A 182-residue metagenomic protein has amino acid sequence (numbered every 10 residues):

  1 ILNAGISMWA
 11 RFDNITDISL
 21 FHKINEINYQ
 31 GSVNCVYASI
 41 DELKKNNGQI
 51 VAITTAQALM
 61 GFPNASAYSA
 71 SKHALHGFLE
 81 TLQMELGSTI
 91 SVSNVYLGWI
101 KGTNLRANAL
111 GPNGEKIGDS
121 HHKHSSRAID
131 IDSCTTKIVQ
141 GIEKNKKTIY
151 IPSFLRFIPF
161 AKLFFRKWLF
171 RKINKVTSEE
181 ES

Functional and structural regions predicted by a protein language model:
I1, V51, V92-V95: Hydrophobic structural elements of the Rossmann-like NAD(P)H-binding subdomain that define the short-chain
S7-H22, N64: Conserved mid-core segment of classical short-chain dehydrogenase/reductases
V36, S71: Active-site helix of classical SDR
A38-N47: A short helix-coil junction within the Rossmann-fold of NAD(P)-dependent oxidoreductases
T55: Residue(s) in the substrate-gating loop at a strand-loop-helix junction that position the organic substrate next
M60, T81-S91: Active-site-adjacent segment of SDR/Rossmann-fold oxidoreductases
G87-S153: SDR active-site lid
